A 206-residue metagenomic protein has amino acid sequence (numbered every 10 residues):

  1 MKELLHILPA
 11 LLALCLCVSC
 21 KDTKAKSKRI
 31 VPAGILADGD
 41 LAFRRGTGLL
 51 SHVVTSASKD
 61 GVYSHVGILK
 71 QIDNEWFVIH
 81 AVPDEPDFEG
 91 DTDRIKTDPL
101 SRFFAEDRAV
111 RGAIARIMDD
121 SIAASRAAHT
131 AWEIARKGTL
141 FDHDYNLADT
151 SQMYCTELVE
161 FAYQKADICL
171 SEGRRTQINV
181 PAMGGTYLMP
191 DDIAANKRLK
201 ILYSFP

Functional and structural regions predicted by a protein language model:
M1-L8: Bacterial N-terminal signal peptides that target proteins for export
L16-S19: C-terminal motif of bacterial Sec signal peptides marking the signal peptidase cleavage site
K21-A33: Bacterial Sec signal peptide processing site at the extreme N-terminus
K21-D22, H143-P206: Activation targets extended, charge/polar-rich intrinsically disordered C-terminal tails
I30-I35, S58-G61: Short, surface-exposed secondary-structure edge patches
D38-D40: Loop/turn positions that initiate beta-strands
R44-A113, L140-T150: Glycine-rich catalytic cores of cysteine/serine-nucleophile enzymes that process amide/ester linkages in cell-envelope
S51, A109-R174: Active-site nucleophile-His-acid catalytic modules used for acyl/amide transfer and hydrolysis across diverse enzymes
